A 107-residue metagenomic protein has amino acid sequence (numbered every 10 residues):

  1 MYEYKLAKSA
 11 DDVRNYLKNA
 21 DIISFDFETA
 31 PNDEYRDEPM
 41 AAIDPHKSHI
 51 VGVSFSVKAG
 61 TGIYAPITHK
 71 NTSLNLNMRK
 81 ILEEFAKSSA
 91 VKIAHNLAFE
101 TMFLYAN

Functional and structural regions predicted by a protein language model:
M1-N107: Conserved RNase H-like, two-metal-ion catalytic cores of nucleic-acid enzymes
